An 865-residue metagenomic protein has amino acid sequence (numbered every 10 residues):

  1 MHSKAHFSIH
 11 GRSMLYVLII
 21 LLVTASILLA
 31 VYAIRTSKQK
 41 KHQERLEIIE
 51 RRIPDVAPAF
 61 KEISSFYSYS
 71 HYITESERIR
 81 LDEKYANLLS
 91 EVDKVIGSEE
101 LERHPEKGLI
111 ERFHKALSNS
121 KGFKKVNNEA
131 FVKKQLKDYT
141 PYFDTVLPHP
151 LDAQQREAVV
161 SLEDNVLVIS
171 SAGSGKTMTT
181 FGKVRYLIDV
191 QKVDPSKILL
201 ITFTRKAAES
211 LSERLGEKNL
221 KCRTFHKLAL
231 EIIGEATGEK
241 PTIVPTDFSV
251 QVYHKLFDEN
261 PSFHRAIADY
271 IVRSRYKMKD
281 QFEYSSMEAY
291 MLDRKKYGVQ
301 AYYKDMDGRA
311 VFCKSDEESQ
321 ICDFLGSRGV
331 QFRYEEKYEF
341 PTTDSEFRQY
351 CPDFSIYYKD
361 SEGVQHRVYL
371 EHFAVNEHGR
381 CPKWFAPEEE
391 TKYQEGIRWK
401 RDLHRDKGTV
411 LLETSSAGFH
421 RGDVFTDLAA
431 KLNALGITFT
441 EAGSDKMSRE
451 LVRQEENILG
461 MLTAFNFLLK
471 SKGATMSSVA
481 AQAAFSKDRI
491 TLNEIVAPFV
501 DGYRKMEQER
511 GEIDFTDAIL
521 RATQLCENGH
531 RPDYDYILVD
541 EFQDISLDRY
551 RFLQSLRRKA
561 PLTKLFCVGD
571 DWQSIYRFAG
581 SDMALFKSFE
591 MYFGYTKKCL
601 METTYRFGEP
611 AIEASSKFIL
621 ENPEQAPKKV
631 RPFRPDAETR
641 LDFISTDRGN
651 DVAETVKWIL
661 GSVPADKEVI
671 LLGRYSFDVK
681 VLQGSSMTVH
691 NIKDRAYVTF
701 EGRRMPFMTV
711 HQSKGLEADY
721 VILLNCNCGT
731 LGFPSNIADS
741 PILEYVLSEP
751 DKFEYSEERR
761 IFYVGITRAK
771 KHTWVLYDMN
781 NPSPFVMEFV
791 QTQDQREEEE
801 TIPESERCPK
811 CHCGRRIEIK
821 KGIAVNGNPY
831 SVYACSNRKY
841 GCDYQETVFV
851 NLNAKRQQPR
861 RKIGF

Functional and structural regions predicted by a protein language model:
V23, R35-I243, T767: P-loop NTPase Walker
S64-S70, K197, R205-S274, D402-G460 (+2 more regions): Conserved P-loop NTPase-based nucleic-acid remodeling module centered on helicase motor cores
S118-A172, T180, K221, K296-D307 (+7 more regions): Conserved helicase NTPase motor core
L167-V168, T177-T180, Y595-K597, T604-T699 (+1 more regions): Helicase P-loop NTPase motor core
K221-E231, I537-E541, V568, Y675 (+3 more regions): Conserved helicase core region in the C-terminal RecA-like lobe
R309, C351-I397, D571-W572: Short beta-strand-loop-alpha-helix junction that forms the active-site gateway of nucleic-acid-processing nucleases
E388, G396-I397, R401-D402, D548-T639: Conserved RecA-like helicase ATPase core segment that couples NTP binding/hydrolysis to strand translocation
C726-E800: C-terminal accessory regions
